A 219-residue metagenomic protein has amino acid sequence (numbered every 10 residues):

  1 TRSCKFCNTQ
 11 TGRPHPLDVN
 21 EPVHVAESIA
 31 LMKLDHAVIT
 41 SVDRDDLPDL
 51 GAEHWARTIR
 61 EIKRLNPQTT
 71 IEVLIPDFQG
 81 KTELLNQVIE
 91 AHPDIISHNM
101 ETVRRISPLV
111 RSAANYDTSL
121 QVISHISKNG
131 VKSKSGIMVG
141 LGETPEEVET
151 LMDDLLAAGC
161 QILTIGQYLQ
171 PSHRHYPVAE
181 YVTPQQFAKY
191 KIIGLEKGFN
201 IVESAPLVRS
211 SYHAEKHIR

Functional and structural regions predicted by a protein language model:
T1-C7: Short cysteine clusters
N8-H24, L31-T82, V88-Q121, K134 (+2 more regions): Core AdoMet radical
V23-K33, R57-T69, E90-A91, A114-R219: Auxiliary Fe-S-binding modules of radical SAM enzymes
